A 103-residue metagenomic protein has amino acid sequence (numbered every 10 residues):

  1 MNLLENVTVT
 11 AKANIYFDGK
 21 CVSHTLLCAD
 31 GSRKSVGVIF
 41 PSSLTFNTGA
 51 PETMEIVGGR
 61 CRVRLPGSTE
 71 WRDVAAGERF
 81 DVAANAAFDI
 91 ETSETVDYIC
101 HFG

Functional and structural regions predicted by a protein language model:
M1-S32: A short, N-terminal "cap"/entry segment at the start of jelly-roll beta-barrel domains of the cupin/DSBH fold
C21-S23, K34, P51, A87 (+1 more regions): Intrinsic-disorder/low-complexity, polar/charged segments enriched in Ser/Thr/Lys/Arg/Asp/Glu/Gln
L27-A29, R64-P66, E91: A generic structural motif
L27-G49, R79-A84: Conserved short histidine dyad/triad with adjacent acidic residue
T48-V63: Short, conserved beta-strand element in jelly-roll/cupin
S68-N85: Short acidic-glycine-tyrosine-enriched beta hairpin
A83-G103: Ligand-binding loop in jelly-roll beta-barrel domains
